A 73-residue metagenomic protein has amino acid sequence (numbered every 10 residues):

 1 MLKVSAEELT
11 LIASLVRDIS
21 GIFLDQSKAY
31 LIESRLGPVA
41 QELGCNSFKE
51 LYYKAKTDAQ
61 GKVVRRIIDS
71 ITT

Functional and structural regions predicted by a protein language model:
M1-T73: Conserved AdoMet
